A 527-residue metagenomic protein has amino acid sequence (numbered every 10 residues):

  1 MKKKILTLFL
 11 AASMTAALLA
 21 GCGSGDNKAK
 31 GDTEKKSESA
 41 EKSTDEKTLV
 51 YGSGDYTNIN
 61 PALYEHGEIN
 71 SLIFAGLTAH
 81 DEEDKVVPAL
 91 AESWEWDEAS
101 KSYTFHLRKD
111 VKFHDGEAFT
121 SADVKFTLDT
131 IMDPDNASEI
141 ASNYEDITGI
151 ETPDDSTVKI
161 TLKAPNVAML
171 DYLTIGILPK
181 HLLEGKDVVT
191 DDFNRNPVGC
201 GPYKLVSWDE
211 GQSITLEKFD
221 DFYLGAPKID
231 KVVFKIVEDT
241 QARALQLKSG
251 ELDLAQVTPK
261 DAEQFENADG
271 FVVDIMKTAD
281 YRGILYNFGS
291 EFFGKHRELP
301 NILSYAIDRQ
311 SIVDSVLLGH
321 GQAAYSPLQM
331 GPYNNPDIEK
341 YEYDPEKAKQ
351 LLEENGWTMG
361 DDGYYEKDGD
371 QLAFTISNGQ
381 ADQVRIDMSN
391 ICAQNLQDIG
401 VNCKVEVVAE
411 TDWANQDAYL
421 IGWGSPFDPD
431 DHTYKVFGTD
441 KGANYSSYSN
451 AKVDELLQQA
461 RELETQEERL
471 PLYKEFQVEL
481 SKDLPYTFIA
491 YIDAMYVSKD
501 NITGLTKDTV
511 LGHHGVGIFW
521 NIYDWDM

Functional and structural regions predicted by a protein language model:
G52-S71, L90, E117, M169-L178 (+2 more regions): A structural "hinge/loop" feature
G52-W96, D129, V198: N-terminal lobe/hinge region of extracytoplasmic solute-binding protein
D81, K85, T174-P227, K231 (+4 more regions): Gly/Pro-rich hinge or "lid" segments in bacterial periplasmic/extracellular proteins
E92-A137, K159, F293: Aromatic- and charge-enriched surface segment that lines or borders ligand/interaction sites
E95, A99, A141-L183: Surface-exposed binding/hinge segments that line and control ligand-binding clefts or catalytic entry sites
D209, A306-P336, V384-A393, A414-M527: Detector for C-terminal structural segments
F219-F265, A393, N402-K404: Ligand-site clamp/hinge motif
K295-I391, E475: Append "and occasionally in soluble cytosolic enzymes with long acidic Gly/Pro-rich linkers
